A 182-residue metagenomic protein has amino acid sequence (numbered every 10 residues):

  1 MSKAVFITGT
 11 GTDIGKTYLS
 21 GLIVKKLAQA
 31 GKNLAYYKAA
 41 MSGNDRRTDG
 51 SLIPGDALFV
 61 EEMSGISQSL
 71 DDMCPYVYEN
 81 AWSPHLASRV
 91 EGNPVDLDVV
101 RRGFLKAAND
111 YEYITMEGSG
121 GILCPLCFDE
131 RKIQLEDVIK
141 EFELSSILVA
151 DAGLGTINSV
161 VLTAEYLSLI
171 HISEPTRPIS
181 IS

Functional and structural regions predicted by a protein language model:
M1-V5: Extreme N-terminal starter segment of soluble prokaryotic enzymes
F6, T115-E117, I147-V149: Structural motif
I7-S20: Glycine-rich phosphate-binding P-loop
Y18-P94: N-terminal phosphate/diphosphate-binding loop that engages ATP/GTP or pyrophosphate donors across diverse enzyme folds
S83-L126: Phosphate-binding/switch loop-helix module in NTP-utilizing enzymes
E130-A152: Inter-motif core of Ras-like GTPase G domains
A164-L167: Conserved C-terminal guanine-recognition region of P-loop GTPase G domains, centered on the G4
I170-S182: Single conserved hydrophobic/aromatic residue that forms the stacking wall/gate of nucleotide- or nucleobase-binding
